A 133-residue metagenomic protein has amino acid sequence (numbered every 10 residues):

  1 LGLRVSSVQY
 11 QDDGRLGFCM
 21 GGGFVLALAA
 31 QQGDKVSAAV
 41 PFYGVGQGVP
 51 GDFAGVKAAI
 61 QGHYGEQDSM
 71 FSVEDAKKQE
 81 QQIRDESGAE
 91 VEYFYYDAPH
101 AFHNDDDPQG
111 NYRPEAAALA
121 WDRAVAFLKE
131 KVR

Functional and structural regions predicted by a protein language model:
L1-G55: Primarily recognizes the serine-hydrolase "nucleophile elbow" in alpha/beta-hydrolase and SGNH/GDSL folds
G14-G17, A38-P41, Q61-G62, E92-F94 (+1 more regions): Structural recognition of the beta-strand scaffold that forms the well-ordered cores of secreted hydrolase catalytic
Q32-K35, R84-E90: Short helix-capping segments at alpha-helix termini
Y43, G65-E66: N-terminal Rossmann-fold cofactor-binding loop
V56, Q61-Y64: Short beta-strand/loop motif that positions the catalytic acidic residue of the alpha/beta-hydrolase fold
Q67-F71, H100: Acidic catalytic loop of the alpha/beta-hydrolase fold
S72-Q82: Short alpha-helix in the alpha/beta-hydrolase fold that links the catalytic acid
E86-R133: C-terminal catalytic histidine-bearing segment of alpha/beta-hydrolase fold enzymes
